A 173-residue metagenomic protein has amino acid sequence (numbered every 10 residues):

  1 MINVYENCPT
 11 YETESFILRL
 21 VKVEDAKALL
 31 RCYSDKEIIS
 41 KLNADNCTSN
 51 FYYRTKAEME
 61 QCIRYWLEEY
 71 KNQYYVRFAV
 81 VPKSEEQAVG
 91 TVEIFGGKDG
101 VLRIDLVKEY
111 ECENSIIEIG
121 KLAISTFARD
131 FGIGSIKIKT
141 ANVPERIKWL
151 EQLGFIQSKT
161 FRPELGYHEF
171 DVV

Functional and structural regions predicted by a protein language model:
M1-Y110, S125-I136, T140-E145, W149-V173: GNAT-family acyltransferases
Y110-E111, S115-A123: Conserved acetyl-CoA pyrophosphate-binding loop and the N-cap/start of the following alpha-helix in GNAT-like
